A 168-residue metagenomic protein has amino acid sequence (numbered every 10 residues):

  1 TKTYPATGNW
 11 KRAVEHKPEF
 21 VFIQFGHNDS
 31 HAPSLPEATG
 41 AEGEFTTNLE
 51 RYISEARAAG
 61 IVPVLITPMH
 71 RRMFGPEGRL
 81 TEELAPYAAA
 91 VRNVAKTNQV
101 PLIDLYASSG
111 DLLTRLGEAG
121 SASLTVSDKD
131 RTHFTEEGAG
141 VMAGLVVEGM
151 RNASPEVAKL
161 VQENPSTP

Functional and structural regions predicted by a protein language model:
T1-E50, N164-P168: Conserved SGNH/GDSL esterase-like catalytic core that processes O-acyl groups on lipids and polysaccharides
H16-V21, S54-V64, K96-L102: Loop/turn elements at helix/coil->beta-strand transitions in domains of secreted/extracellular proteins
F25, T67-P68: A cross-domain feature marking catalytic cores of carbohydrate-active enzymes and several ubiquitous metabolic/repair
G40-A41, S54, R79-L80: A generic structural signal for short
E44-T47, R51-S54, A58, P86-N93: Alpha-helical scaffolding segments of alpha/beta enzyme cores, especially the outer helices of TIM-barrel or partial
P68-P168: Catalytic His-Asp segment of secreted/periplasmic serine-dependent ester chemistry enzymes
